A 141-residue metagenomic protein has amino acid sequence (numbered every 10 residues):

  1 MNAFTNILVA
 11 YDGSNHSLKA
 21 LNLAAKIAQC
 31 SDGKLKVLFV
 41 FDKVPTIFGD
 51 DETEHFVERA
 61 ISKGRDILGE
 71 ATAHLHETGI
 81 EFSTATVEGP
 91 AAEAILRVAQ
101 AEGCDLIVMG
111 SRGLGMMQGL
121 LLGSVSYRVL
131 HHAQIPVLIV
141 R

Functional and structural regions predicted by a protein language model:
M1-N2, H131: Short, flexible hinge/linker loops that cap or flank conserved catalytic cores
N2, A73-I107: Structural beta-alpha unit
N2-D51, H74, T78: Small/aliphatic-rich secondary-structure junction motif
K26, R97-R141: Gly/Ser-rich helix-loop-strand patches that form or flank binding pockets for ribonucleotide-derived cofactors
D32-K34, I80, C104, I135: Short glycine/serine/threonine/alanine-rich loop segments
K36, S83, L138: Conserved beta-strand positions in the Rossmann-like core of class I SAM-dependent methyltransferases
V44-P45, A92-A94, M116: Generic structural signal for helix capping and beta-alpha/helix-loop junctions
E54-D66: A short acidic, glycine-rich active-site loop that binds or catalyzes chemistry on phosphate/adenosine moieties
